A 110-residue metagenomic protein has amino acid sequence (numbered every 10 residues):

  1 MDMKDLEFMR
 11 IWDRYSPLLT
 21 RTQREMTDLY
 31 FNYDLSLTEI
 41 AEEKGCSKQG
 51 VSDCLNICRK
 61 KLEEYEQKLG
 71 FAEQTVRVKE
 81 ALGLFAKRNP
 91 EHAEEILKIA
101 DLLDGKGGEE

Functional and structural regions predicted by a protein language model:
M3-S16: Short, Lys/Arg-enriched N-terminal segment that forms or immediately precedes the first helix of a structured domain
R21-Y33: Short amphipathic alpha helix immediately N-terminal
S36-T38: Helix-turn-helix DNA-binding elements, focusing on the entry/boundary residues of the two helices that contact DNA
I40-A41, V51: Hydrophobic positions on the alpha-helical face of helix-turn-helix-like DNA-binding modules
C54-I57: Residues within the DNA-recognition helix of helix-turn-helix
R59-E66: C-terminal flanking helix
E80-E110: Helix-turn-helix/homeodomain-like alpha-helical modules used for DNA recognition and transcription-factor dimerization
